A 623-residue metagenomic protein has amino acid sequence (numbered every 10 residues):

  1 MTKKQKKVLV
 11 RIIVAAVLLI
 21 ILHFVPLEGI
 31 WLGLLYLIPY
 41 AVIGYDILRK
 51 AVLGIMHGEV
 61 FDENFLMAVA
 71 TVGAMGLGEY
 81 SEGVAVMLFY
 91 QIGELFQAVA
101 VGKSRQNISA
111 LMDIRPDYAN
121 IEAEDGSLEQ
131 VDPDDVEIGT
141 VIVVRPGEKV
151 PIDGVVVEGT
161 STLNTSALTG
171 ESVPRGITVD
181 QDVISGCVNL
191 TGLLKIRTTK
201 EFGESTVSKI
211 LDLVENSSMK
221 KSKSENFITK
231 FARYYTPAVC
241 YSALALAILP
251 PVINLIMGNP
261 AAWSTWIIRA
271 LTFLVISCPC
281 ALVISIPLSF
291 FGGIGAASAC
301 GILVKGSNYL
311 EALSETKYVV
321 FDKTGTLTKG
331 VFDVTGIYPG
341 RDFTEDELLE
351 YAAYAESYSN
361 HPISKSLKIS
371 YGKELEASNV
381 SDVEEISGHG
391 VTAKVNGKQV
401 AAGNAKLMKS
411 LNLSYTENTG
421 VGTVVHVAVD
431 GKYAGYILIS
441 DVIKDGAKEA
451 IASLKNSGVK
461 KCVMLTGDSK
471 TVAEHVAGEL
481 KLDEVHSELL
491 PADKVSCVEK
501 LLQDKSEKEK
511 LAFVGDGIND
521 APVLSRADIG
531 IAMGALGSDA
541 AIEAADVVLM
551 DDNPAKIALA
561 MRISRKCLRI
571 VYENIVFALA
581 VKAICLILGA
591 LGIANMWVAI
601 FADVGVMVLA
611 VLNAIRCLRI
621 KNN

Functional and structural regions predicted by a protein language model:
M1-W31, V101, A110, D125-L128 (+7 more regions): Flexible metal-binding regulatory segments at protein termini and peripheral loops
I12-A16, N226-M257, R269-F290, Y572-F601: Bilayer-spanning, highly hydrophobic alpha-helical transmembrane segments
L22-P26, I30-L32, Y36-E122, D135-I142 (+6 more regions): Actuator/coupling domain of P-type ATPases
V52-F61, V99-S109, L288-S307, I615-N623: Juxtamembrane helix-loop transition segments at the membrane interface in multi-pass membrane proteins
E63-A68, L168, C278-A355, V523 (+2 more regions): Conserved catalytic phosphorylation-site environment of P-type ATPases
S242, D504-K508, A545, M550-N623: Membrane-embedded transport module
Y338-K461, K470, E479-V498: P-type ATPase nucleotide-binding
V395-G397, T423, V429-E573: Conserved ATP-binding TGD loop and adjacent catalytic N/P-domain core of P-type ATPases
